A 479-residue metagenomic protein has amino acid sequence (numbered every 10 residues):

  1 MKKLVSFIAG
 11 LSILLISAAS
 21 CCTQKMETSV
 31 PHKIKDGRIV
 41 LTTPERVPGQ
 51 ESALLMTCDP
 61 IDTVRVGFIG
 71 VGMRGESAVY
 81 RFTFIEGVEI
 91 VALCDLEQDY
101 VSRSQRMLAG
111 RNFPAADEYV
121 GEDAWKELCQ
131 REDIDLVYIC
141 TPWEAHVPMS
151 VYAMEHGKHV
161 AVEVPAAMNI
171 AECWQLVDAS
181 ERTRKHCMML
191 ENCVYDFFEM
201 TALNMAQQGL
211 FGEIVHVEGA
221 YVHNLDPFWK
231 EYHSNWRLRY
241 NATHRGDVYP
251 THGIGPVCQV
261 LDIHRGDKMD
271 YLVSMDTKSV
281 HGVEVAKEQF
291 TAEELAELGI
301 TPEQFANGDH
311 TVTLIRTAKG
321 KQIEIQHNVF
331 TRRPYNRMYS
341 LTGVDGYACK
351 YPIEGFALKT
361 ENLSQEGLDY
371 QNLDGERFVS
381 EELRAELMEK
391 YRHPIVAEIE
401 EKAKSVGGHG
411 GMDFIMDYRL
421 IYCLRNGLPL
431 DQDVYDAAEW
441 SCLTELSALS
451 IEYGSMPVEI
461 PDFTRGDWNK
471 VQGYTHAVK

Functional and structural regions predicted by a protein language model:
M1-I8: Bacterial N-terminal signal peptides that target proteins for export
I8-A18: Bacterial N-terminal signal peptides
C22-R111, V257: N-terminal Rossmann-like dinucleotide-binding module
M26-P48, E76-S77, R332-K479: C-terminal helical cap and adjacent loop that interface with cofactors, partners, or active-site loops
D99-Y100, A145, F198: Conserved short alpha-helix immediately C-terminal to the canonical SAM/SAH-binding motif I of Rossmann-like
A116-I139: A structured beta-alpha segment of the ubiquitous adenosine-cofactor-binding alpha/beta core
L136, P142-W143, V147-Y195, G209: Beta-strand-loop-alpha-helix segment that lines the small-molecule cofactor/substrate pocket of alpha/beta enzymes
T183-M188, C193-F305, I325, M338 (+1 more regions): Predominantly a Rossmann-like dinucleotide-binding segment in NAD(P)-dependent oxidoreductases
